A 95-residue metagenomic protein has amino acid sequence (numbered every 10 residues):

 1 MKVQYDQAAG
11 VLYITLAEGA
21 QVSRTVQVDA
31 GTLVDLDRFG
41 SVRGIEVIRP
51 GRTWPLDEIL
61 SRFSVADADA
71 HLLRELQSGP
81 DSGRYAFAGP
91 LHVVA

Functional and structural regions predicted by a protein language model:
M1-A95: Small, basic N-terminal interaction modules of short regulatory proteins
